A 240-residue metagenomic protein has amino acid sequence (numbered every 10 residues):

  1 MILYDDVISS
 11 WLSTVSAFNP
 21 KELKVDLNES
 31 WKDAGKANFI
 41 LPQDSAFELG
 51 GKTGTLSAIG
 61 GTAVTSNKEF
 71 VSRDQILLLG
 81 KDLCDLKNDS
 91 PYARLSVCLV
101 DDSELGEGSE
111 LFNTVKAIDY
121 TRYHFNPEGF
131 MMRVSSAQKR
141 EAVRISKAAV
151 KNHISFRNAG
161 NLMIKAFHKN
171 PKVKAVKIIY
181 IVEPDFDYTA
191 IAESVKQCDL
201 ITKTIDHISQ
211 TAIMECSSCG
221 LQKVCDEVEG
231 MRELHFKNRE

Functional and structural regions predicted by a protein language model:
M1, I191, C225, R239-E240: Hydrophobic membrane-targeting and insertion signals
M1-S10, S16-D26, W31, V71 (+2 more regions): Extended, Lys/Arg-rich, non-catalytic nucleic-acid recognition/anchoring regions of very large nucleic-acid-interacting
M1-S66: Charged, amphipathic alpha-helical stretches
I59-T62, L77-L83, A93-L95, L99: N-terminal, positively charged, Ser/Thr/Ala/Gly-biased leader segments that form transit/presequence-like amphipathic
D89-K172: N-terminal alpha-helical interaction blocks
R144-D206, S217: A broadly conserved sequence feature marking short terminus-proximal activation segments in nucleic acid-centric
S194-F236: Cysteine-cluster motifs in flexible loop/terminal segments that predominantly coordinate metals
